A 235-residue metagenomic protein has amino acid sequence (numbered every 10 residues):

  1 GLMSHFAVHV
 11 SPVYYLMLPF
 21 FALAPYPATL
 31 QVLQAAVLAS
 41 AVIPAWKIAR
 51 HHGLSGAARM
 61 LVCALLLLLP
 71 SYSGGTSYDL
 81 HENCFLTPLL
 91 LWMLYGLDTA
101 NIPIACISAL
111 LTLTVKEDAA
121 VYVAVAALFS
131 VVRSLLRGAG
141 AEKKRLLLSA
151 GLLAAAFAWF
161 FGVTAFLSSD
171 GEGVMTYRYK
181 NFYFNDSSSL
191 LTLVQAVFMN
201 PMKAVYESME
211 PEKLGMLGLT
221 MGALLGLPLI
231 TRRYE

Functional and structural regions predicted by a protein language model:
G1, S149, F157, V163-K203: Extracytoplasmic catalytic-loop and juxtamembrane helix elements of membrane-embedded, polyprenol/dolichol-linked
S4, S11, Y15-L18, L23-I43 (+1 more regions): Loop-to-helix entry region of an early transmembrane alpha helix in multi-pass inner-membrane enzymes
A28, A36-L68, T87-P88, I102-I107: Transmembrane-helix signature of polytopic, membrane-embedded enzymes that assemble or transfer cell-envelope glycans
L33-A39, L61-L97, L111-V123: Multi-pass, polyprenyl lipid-linked donor-dependent membrane glycosyltransferases
H52-G53, F85, L91-I104, V131-G138: Membrane-interface transmembrane helices that cradle and orient dolichyl/undecaprenyl
A57, W92, G96-T114, K143-G151: Short hydrophobic alpha-helices at membrane interfaces in multi-pass membrane enzymes
Y122-F157: Perimembrane helix-loop-helix junctions
E210, L214-E235: Hydrophobic, aromatic-rich transmembrane alpha-helices and their immediate juxtamembrane boundary segments
